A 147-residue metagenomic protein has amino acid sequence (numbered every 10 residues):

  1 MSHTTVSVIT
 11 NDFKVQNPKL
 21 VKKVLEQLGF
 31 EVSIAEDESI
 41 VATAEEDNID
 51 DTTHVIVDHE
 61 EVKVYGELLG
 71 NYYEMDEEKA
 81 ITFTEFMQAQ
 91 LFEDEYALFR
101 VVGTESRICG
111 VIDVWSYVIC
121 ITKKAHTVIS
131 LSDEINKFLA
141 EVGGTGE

Functional and structural regions predicted by a protein language model:
M1-F30, G146-E147: Short, extreme N-terminal segment that most often corresponds to the first beta-strand
S2, A35-E36: A contiguous, surface-oriented mixed alpha/beta subdomain in the mid-to-C-terminal portion of proteins that forms
L28, E36-E147: Charged interaction segments
